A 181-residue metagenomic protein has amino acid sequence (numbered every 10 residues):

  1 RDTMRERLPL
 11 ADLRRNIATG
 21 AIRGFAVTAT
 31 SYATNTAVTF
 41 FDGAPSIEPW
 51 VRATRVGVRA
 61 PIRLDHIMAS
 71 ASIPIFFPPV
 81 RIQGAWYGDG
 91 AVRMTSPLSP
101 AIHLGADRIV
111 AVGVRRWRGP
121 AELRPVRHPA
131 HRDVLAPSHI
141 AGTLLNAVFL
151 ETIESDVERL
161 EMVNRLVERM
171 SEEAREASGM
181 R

Functional and structural regions predicted by a protein language model:
R1-R181: Patatin-like phospholipase
